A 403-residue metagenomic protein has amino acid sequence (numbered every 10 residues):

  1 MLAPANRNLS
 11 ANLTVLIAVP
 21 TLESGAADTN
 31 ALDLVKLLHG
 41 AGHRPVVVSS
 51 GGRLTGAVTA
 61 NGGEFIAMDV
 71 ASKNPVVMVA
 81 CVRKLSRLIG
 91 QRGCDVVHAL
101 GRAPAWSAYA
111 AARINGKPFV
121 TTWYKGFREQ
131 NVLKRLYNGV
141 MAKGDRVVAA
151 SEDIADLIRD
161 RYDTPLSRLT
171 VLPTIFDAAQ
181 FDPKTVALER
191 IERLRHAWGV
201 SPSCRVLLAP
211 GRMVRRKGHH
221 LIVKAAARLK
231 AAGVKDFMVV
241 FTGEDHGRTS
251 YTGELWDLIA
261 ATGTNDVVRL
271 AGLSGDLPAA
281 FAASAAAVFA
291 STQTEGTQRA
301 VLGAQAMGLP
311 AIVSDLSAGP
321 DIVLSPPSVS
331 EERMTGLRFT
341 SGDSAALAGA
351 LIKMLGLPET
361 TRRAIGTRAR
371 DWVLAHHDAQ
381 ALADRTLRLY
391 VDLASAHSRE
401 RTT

Functional and structural regions predicted by a protein language model:
G25-D33, R205, A209-R228, V239 (+4 more regions): A conserved mid-protein helix/loop that constitutes part of the nucleotide-sugar donor-binding site
V47, P310-V313, V323-L324: Short hydrophobic beta-strand element within catalytic cores of glycosyltransferases and related nucleotide-activated
V47-R53, P210, M238-G253: Glycosyltransferase donor-sugar binding loop
A99-A105, W123: Short His-centered aromatic/hydrophobic patch
R113, F119-A149, D163: A conserved, positively charged/aromatic
T252-G272: Nucleotide-activated donor-binding/catalytic signature segment of Leloir-type glycosyltransferases, i.e., the conserved
A282-G296, L309: Acidic donor-binding loop of glycosyltransferase active sites
L324-S344, K353-E359: Conserved acidic donor-binding segment of nucleotide-sugar-dependent glycosyltransferases
